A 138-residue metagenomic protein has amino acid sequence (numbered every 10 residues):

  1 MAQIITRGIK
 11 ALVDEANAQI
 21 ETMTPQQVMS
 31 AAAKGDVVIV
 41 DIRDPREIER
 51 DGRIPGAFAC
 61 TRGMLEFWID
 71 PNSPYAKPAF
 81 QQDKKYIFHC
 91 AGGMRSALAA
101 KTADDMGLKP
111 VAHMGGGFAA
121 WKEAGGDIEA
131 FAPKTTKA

Functional and structural regions predicted by a protein language model:
M1-V37, P45-Y86, M94-A138: Rhodanese-like catalytic fold shared by cysteine-dependent sulfurtransferases and DSP/PTP-type phosphatases
H89: Short, surface-exposed ligand- or partner-binding patches at beta-edge/loop junctions that are enriched in aromatics
